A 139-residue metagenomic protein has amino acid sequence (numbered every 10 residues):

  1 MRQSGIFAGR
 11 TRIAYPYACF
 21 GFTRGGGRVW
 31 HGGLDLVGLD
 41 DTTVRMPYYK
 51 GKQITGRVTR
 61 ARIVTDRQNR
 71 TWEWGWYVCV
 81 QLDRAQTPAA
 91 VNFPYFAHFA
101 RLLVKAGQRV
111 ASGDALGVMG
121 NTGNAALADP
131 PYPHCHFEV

Functional and structural regions predicted by a protein language model:
R2-I6, I13-P16: N-terminal module-boundary/linker segments of secreted carbohydrate-active enzymes
R12-Y49, I63, H134: Short glycine/threonine/proline-enriched tight-turn/helix- or strand-capping micro-motif at secondary-structure
F22, L34, V118-N124: Gly/Ser/Thr-rich helix-start
P47-L103, T122-H136: Zn2+-dependent peptidoglycan hydrolase active-site motif and core
